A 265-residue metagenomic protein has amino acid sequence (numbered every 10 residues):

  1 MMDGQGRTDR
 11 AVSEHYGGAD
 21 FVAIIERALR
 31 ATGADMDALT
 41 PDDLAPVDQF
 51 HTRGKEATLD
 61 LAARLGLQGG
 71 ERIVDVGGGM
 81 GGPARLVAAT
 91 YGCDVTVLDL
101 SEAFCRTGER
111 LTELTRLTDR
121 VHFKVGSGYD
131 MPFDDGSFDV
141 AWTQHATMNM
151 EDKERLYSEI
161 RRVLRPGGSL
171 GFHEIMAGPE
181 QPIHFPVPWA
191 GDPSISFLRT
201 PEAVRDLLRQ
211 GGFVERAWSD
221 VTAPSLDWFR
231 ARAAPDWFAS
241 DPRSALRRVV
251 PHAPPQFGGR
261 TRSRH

Functional and structural regions predicted by a protein language model:
M1-A31: N-terminal auxiliary segments of SAM/dcSAM-dependent transferases
A19-D20, S219-H265: C-terminal helical/coil "lid" or tail adjacent to the Rossmann-like core of SAM-dependent
A34-D35, H51-G69: Conserved alpha-helix/loop element of class I SAM-dependent methyltransferases that forms part of the SAM/SAH-binding
R72-D130: Class I SAM-dependent methyltransferase SAM/SAH-binding core
Y129-V140: A short acidic, Gly/Pro-enriched loop at the edge of an enzyme's catalytic core that lines a small-molecule cofactor
E154-S169: A short glycine-rich, Lys/Arg-flanked "PGG" loop and its adjoining helix->strand segment in the class I
I175-I195: Short, glycine-/aromatic-enriched active-site segment of Class I SAM-dependent methyltransferases
S196-G212: Short alpha-helix
